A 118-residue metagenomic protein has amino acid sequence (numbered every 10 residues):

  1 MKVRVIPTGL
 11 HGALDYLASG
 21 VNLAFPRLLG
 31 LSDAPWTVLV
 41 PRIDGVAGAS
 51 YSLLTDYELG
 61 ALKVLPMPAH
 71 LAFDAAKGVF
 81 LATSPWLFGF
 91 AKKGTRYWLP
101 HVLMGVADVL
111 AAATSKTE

Functional and structural regions predicted by a protein language model:
M1-E118: Short amphipathic, positively biased membrane-proximal segments that drive organelle/inner-membrane targeting
